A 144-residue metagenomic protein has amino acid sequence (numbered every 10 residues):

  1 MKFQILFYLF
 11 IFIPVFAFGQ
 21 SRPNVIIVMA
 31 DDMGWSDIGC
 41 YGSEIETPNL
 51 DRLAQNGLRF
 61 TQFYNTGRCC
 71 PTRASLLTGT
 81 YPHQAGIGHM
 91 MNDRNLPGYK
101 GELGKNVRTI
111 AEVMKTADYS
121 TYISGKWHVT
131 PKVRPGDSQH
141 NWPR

Functional and structural regions predicted by a protein language model:
K2-F3, A17-R144: Formylglycine-dependent sulfatase
L6-V15: Bacterial N-terminal signal peptides
